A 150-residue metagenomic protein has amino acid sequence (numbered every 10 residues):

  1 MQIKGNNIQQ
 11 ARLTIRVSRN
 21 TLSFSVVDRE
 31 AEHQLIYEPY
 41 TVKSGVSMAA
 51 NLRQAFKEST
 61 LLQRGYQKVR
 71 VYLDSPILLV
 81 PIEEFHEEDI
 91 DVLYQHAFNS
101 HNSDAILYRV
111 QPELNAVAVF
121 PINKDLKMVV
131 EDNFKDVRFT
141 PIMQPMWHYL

Functional and structural regions predicted by a protein language model:
M1-L35, H148-L150: Gly/Thr-rich phosphate-binding beta-strand-loop-beta motif of the actin/hexokinase/Hsp70
Q2-I3, D28, E32, S47 (+3 more regions): Alpha-helical context
R12-T14, P39-S44: A short N-terminal beta->alpha junction/helix N-cap motif
N20, R29, K43-G45, D74-P76 (+1 more regions): Generic structural motif
Y37-Y40, Q54-K57, L62, Q67-L150: Active-site neighborhood for divalent-cation/phosphate handling
G45-F56: Helical "lid/coupling" subdomains associated with nucleotide-phosphate turnover
